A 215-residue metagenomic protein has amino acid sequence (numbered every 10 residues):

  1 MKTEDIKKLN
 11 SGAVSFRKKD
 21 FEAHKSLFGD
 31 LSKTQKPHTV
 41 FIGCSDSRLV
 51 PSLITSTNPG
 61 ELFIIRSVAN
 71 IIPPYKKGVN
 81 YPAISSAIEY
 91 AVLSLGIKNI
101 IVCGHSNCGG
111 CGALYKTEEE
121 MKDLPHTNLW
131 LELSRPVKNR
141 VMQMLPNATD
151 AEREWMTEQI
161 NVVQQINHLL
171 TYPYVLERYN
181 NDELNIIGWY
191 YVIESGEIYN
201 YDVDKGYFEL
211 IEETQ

Functional and structural regions predicted by a protein language model:
M1-P37, N70-K98, G109-Q215: Divalent-metal-activated hydrolytic enzyme cores
S32-P51: N-terminal low-complexity or amphipathic/hydrophobic leaders
I42-C44, R66, C103-H105, I187-V192: Short beta-strand segments
S47-I71: Catalytic core of membrane glycerolipid acyltransferases/transacylases, capturing the structured, soluble-facing
